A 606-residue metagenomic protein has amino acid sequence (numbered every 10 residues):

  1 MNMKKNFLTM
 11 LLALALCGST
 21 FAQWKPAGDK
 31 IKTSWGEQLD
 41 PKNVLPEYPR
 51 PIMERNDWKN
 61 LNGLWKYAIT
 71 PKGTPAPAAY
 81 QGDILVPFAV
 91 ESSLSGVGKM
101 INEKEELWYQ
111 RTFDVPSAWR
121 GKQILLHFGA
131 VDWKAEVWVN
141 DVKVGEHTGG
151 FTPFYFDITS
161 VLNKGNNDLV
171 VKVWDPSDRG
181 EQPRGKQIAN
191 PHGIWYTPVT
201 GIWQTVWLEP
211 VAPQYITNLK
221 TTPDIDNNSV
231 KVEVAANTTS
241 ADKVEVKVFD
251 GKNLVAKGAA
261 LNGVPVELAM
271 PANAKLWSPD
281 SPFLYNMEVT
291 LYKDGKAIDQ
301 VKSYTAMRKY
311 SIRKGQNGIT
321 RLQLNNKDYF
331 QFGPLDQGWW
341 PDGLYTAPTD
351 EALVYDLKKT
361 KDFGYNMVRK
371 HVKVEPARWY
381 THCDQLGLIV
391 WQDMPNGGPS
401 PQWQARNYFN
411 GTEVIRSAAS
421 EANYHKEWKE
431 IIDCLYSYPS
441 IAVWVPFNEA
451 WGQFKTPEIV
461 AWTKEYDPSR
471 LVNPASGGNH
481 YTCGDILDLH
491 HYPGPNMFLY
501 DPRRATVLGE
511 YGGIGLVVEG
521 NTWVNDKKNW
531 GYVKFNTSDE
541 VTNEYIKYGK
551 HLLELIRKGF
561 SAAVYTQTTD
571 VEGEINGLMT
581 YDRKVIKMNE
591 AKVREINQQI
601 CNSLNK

Functional and structural regions predicted by a protein language model:
M1-W24: Bacterial Sec-dependent N-terminal signal peptides
Q23-H127, P183-W195, V199-I202, A212 (+2 more regions): Extended carbohydrate-recognition surfaces in non-catalytic/accessory domains of CAZymes and lectin-like proteins
K66-T70, K99-Y215, T239-S240, V374 (+2 more regions): Accessory beta-strand-rich segments of carbohydrate-active enzymes
V139, N228-A260, V266-A269: Beta-strand-rich binding/interaction modules
V144-G145, V255, Y329: Short hydrophobic beta-strand segments in globular cytosolic domains
P210-S240, Q316-R321, I600-K606: Surface beta-strand/loop "capping" patches
L219-P223, E288-T360, Q599: N-terminal carbohydrate-binding accessory modules
M367-N597, S603: Substrate-binding/catalytic cleft of secreted carbohydrate-active enzymes, primarily glycoside hydrolases
